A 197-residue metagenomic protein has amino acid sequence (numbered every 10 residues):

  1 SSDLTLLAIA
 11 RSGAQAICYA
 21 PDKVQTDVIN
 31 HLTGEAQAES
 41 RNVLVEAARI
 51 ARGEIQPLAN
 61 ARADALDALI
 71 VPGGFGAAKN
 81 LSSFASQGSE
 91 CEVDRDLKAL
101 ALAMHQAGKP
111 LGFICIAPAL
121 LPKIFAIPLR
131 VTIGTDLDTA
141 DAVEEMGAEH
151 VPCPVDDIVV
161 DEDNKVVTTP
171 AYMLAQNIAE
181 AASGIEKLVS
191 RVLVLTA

Functional and structural regions predicted by a protein language model:
D3-Q15, E54-A197: Active-site-adjacent pocket-lining segments in enzyme domains
C18-V45: N-terminal beta-loop-helix "entrance" segment that forms/cooperates in small-molecule cofactor or anionic ligand
V43-I55: Functional beta-strand-loop-alpha-helix junction segments that form "active/interaction loops" within catalytic
